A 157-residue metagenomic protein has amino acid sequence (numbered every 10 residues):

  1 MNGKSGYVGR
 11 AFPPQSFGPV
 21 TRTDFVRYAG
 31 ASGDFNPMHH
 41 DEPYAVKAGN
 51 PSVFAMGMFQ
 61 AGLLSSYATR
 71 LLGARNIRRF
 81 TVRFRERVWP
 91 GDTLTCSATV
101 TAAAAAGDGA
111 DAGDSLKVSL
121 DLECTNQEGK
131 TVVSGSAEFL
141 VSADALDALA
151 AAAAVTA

Functional and structural regions predicted by a protein language model:
M1-A11, P90-A157: HotDog/MaoC-like acyl-thioester-processing domains
M1-N76, D144-A157: Hot-dog-fold acyl-thioester-processing enzymes
S16, D24, N76-F80, L94 (+1 more regions): A generic structural signal for short beta-strands and their flanking turns/coil linkers
A45, R87, V132: Hydrophobic small-molecule pocket/channel-lining residues, especially in calycin-type beta-barrels
R70-C96: Mid-chain, well-packed structural core segment of small domains
